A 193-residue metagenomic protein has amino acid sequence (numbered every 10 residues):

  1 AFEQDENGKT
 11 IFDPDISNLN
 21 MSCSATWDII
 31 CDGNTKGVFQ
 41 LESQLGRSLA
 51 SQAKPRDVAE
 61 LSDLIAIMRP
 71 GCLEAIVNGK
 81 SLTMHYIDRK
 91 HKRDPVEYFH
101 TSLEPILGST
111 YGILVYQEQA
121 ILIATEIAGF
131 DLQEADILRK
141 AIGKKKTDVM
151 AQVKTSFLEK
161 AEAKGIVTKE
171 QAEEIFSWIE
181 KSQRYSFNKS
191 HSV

Functional and structural regions predicted by a protein language model:
A1-S186, S192: Mg2+-dependent phosphoryl-transfer active-site scaffold
